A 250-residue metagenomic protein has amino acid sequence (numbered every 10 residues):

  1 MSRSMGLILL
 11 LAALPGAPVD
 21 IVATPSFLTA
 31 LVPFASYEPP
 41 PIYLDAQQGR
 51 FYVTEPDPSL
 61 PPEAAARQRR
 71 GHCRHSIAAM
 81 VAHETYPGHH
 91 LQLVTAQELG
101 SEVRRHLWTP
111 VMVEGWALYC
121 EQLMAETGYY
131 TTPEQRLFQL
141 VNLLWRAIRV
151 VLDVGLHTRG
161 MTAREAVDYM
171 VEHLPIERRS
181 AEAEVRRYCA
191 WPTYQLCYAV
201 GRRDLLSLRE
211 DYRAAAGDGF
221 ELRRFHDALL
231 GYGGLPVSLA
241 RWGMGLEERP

Functional and structural regions predicted by a protein language model:
M1-P250: Long, His/Glu/Asp-enriched segments that create or flank divalent metal/ion-associated functional microenvironments
